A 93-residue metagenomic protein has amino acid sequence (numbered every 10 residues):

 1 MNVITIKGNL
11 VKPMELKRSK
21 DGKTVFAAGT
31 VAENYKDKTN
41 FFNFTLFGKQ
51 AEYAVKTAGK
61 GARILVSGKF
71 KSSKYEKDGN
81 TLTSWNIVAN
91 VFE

Functional and structural regions predicted by a protein language model:
M1-E93: Single-stranded nucleic acid-binding surfaces, predominantly the OB-fold ssDNA-binding core
